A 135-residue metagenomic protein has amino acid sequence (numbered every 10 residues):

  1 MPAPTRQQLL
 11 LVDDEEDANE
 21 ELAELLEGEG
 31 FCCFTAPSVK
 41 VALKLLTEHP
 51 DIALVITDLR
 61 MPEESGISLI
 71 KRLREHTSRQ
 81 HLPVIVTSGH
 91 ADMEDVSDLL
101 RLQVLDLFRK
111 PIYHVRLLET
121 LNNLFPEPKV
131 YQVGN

Functional and structural regions predicted by a protein language model:
N19, M61-E63, D92: The feature encodes the CheY-like receiver
E20-G28: Charged docking surfaces used in two-component/phosphorelay signaling
P37-V41, S65-S68: Acidic catalytic/metal-coordinating carboxylates
K44, I67-Q80: Short amphipathic alpha-helix used as the core "switch/output" element in two-component signaling
P50-I56: Active-site beta3 strand of CheY-like receiver
S68, Q80, A91-L107, E119: Alpha4 helix (beta4-alpha4-beta5 surface) of REC/receiver domains from two-component response regulators
I112-L121: C-terminal output helix
